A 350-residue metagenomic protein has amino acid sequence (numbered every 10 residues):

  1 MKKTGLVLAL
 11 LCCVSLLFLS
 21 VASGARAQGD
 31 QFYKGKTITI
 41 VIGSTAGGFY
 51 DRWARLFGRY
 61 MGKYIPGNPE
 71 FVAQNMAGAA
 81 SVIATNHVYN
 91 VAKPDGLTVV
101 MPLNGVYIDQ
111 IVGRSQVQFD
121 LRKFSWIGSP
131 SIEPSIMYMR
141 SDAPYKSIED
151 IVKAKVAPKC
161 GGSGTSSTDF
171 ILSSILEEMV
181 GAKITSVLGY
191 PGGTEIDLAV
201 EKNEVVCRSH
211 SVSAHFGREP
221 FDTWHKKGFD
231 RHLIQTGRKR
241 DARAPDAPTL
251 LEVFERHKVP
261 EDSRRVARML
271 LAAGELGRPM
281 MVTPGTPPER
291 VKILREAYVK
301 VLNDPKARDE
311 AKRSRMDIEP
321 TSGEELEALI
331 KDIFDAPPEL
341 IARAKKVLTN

Functional and structural regions predicted by a protein language model:
A9-S20: Bacterial N-terminal signal peptides
V21-A27: Sec/Tat signal peptide C-region and signal peptidase I cleavage site
K34-K36, H225-G228, L233, E255-R256 (+3 more regions): An extracytoplasmic/periplasmic, membrane-proximal ligand-sensing/linker region
I38, K63-N68, H87-T98, V106-E204 (+2 more regions): Hinge/capping helix and adjacent helix->loop/strand transition within the periplasmic-binding protein
T39-A54, A77-A80, G161-T168: Extracytoplasmic "Venus flytrap"
N104-Q116, F170, S174-M179, K202 (+1 more regions): A ligand-binding cleft/hinge motif common to bilobed small-molecule-binding domains
D120-P130, K183-G189, P220-A273, S322 (+1 more regions): Short beta-strand->loop
